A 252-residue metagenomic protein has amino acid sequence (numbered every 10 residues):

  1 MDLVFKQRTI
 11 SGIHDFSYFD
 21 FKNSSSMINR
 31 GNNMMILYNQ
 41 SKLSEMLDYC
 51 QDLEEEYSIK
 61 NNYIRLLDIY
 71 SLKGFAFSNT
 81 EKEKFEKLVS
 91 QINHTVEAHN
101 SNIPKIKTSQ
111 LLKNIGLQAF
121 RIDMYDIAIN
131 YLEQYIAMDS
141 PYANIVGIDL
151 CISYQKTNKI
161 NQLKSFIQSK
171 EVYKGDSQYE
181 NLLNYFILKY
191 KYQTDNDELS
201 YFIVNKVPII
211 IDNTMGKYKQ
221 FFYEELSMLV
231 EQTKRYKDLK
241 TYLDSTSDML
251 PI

Functional and structural regions predicted by a protein language model:
G12-D20, E45-E55, E81-H99, D126-Q134 (+3 more regions): Alpha-helical repeat scaffolds
F16-I28, S101-K107: TPR-adjacent "capping" and linker segments in tetratricopeptide-repeat scaffold/adaptor proteins
S24, I59-I64, I106, P141 (+2 more regions): Residue signature of alpha-solenoid helical repeat architecture, marking inter-repeat boundaries and helix-start
I28, N32-M35, R65-L67, L72 (+4 more regions): "A position-specific structural signal for the A-helix of alpha-solenoid helical repeats
L37, Y57, Y70, F77 (+4 more regions): Residue at a conserved register position within TPR or TPR-like alpha-solenoid repeats
Q40, N79-T80, I122, T157 (+2 more regions): Structural motif corresponding to the intra-repeat A-B loop/turn of tetratricopeptide repeats
K73, L112-A119, Y131, L150-Y154: TPR/Sel1-like alpha-solenoid repeat signature
Y218-I252: Terminal, low-structured helical/coil segments at or just beyond the last alpha-helical repeat
